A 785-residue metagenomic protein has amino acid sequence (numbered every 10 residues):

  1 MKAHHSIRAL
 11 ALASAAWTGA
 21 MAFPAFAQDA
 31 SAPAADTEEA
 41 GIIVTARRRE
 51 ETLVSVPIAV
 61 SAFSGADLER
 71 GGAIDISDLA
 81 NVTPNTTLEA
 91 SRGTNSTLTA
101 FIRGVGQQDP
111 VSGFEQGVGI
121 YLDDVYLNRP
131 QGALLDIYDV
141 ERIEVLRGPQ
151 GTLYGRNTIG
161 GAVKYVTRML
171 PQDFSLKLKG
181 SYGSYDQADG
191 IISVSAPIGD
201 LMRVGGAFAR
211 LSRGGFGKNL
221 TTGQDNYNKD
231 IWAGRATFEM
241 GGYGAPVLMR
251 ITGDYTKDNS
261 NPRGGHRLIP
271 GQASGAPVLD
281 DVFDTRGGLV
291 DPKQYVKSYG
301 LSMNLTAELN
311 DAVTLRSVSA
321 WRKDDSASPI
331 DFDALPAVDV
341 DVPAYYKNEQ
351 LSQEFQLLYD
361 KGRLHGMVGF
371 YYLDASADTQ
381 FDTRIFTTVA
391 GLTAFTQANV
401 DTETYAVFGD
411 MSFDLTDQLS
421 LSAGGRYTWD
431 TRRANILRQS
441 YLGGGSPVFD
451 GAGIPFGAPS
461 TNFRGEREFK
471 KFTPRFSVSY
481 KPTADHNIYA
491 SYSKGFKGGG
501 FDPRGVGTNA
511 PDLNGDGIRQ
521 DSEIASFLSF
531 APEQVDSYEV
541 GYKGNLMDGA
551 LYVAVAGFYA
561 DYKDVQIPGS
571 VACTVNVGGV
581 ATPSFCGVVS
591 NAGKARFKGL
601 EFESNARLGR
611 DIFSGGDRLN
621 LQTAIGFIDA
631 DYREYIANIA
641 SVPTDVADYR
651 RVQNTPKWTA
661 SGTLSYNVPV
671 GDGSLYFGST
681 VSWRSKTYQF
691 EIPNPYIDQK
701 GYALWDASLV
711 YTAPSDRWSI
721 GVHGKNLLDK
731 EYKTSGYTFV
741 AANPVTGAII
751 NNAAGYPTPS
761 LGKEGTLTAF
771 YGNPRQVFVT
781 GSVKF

Functional and structural regions predicted by a protein language model:
M1-G71, S77-N81, S195, M249 (+3 more regions): N-terminal Sec signal peptide and the immediately downstream disordered periplasmic leader that contains the TonB box
T37-D173, V540: Acidic, small-polar-rich N-terminal luminal/periplasmic segments of exported/outer-membrane proteins
E115-G117, R129, I137-R147, T152-N219 (+7 more regions): Outer-membrane beta-barrel translocator/receptor signature
P171-D173, S181, I192-V290, D324-V338 (+5 more regions): Periplasmic-side early beta-strands and strand-to-turn transitions of outer-membrane beta-barrels
G217-D225, R263-G287, D331-V342, Q380-Q397 (+6 more regions): Solvent-exposed loop segments that connect transmembrane elements
V342-E354, A394-V400, T404-F408, D516 (+7 more regions): Outer membrane beta-barrel strand-and-loop segments of large Gram-negative receptors, especially TonB-dependent
D417, L421, A550-Y562, T582-E691 (+1 more regions): Gram-negative outer-membrane beta-barrel transporters
L619, S682-F690, Y711-F785: C-terminal beta-signal and adjacent terminal beta-strands/loops of Gram-negative outer-membrane beta-barrel proteins
